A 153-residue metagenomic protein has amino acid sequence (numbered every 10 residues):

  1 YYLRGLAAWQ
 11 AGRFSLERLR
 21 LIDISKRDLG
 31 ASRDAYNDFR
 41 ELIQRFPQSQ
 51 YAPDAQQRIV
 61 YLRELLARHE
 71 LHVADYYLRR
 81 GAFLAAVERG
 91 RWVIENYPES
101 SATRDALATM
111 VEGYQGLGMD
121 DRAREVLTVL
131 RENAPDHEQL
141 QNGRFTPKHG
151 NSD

Functional and structural regions predicted by a protein language model:
Y1-D153: Acidic, polar-rich low-complexity tracts and alpha-helical solenoid repeat scaffolds
